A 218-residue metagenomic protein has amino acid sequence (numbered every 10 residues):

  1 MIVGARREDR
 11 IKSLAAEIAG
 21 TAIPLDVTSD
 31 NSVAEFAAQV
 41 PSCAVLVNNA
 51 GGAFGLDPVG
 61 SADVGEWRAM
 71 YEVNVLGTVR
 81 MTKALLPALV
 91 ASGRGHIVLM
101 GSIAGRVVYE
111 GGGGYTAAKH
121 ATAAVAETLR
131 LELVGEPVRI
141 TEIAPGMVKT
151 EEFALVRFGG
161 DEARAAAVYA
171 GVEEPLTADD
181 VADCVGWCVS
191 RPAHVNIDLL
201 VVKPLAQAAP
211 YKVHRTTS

Functional and structural regions predicted by a protein language model:
M1-S13: Conserved glycine-rich Rossmann-like NAD(P)H-binding loop of the short-chain dehydrogenase/reductase
D9, P24-E35, V64: The beta1-alpha1 cofactor-binding region of Rossmann-like NAD(H)/NADP(H)-dependent oxidoreductases
D57-V59, E66-R68: Substrate-binding pocket helix/loop in short-chain dehydrogenase/reductase
T82, A118: Active-site helix of classical SDR
S102: Residue(s) in the substrate-gating loop at a strand-loop-helix junction that position the organic substrate next
V107, T128-V138: Active-site-adjacent segment of SDR/Rossmann-fold oxidoreductases
E142-I143, E162-Y211: C-terminal helical subdomain
